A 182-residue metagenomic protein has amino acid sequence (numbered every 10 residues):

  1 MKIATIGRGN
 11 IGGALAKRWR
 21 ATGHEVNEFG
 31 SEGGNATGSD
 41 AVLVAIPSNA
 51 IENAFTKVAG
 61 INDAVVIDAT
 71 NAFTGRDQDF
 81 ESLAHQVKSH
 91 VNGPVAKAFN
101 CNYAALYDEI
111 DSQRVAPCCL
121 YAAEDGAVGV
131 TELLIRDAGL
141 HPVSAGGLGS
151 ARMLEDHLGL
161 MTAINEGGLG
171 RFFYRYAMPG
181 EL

Functional and structural regions predicted by a protein language model:
M1-G38: NAD(P)+-binding Rossmann beta1-loop-alpha1 motif at the extreme N-terminus of oxidoreductases
I3-T5, V44, Y121: Hydrophobic Val/Ile/Leu positions in short beta-strands of Rossmann-like dinucleotide-binding domains
E28-F29, P94-N100, V143-G147: General beta-strand structural signal in soluble alpha/beta enzymes
G33-V65, A69-G75: Rossmann-like NAD(P)-binding element
K57-D63, H90-V91, Q113-R114: Short, conserved loop/helix-junction motifs that constitute active-site signature segments in enzyme catalytic cores
T70-Q113: Rossmann-fold NAD(P)-binding glycine/threonine-rich loop
P117-L182: Active-site-lining helix/loop region of Rossmann-like oxidoreductase modules
